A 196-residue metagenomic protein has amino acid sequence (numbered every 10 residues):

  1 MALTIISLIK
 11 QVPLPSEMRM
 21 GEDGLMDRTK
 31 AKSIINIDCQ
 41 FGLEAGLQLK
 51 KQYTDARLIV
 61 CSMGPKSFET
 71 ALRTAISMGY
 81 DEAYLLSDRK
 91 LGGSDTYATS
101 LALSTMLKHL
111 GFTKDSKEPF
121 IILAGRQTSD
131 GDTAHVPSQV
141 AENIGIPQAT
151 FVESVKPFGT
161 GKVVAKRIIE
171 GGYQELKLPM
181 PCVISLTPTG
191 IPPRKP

Functional and structural regions predicted by a protein language model:
M1-P196: N-terminal glycine-rich FAD/FM-binding segment characteristic of electron-transfer flavoproteins
